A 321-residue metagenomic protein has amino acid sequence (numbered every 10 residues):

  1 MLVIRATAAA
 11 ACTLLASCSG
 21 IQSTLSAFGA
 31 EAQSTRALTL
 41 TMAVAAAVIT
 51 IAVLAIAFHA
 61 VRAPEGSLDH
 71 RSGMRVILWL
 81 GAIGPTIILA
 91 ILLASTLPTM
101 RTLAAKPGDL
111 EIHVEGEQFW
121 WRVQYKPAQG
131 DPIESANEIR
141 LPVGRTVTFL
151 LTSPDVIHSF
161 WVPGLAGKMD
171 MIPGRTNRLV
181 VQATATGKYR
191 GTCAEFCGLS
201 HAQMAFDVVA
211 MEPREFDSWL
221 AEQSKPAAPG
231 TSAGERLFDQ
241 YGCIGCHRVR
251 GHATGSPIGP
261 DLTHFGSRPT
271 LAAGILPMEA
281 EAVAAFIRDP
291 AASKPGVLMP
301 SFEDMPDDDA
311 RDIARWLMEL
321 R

Functional and structural regions predicted by a protein language model:
M1-G20: N-terminal secretory/membrane targeting signals
L2, L320-R321: Short, solvent-exposed mixed-charge patches
A10, A47-I51, A82, T86-I87: Alpha-helical transmembrane spans of integral membrane proteins, capturing the lipid-embedded, hydrophobic core of TM
S19-T39, A63-P257, G274-P295, S301-R315 (+1 more regions): Non-transmembrane, membrane-proximal soluble domains of secreted or membrane proteins
R36-V48: N-terminal targeting signals for Sec/Tat export/insertion, comprising classic cleavable signal peptides
V48-P64: Alpha-helical transmembrane segments
L262: "…together with the soluble PPM/PP2C metallo-phosphatase catalytic core" -> "…together with the soluble PPM/PP2C
